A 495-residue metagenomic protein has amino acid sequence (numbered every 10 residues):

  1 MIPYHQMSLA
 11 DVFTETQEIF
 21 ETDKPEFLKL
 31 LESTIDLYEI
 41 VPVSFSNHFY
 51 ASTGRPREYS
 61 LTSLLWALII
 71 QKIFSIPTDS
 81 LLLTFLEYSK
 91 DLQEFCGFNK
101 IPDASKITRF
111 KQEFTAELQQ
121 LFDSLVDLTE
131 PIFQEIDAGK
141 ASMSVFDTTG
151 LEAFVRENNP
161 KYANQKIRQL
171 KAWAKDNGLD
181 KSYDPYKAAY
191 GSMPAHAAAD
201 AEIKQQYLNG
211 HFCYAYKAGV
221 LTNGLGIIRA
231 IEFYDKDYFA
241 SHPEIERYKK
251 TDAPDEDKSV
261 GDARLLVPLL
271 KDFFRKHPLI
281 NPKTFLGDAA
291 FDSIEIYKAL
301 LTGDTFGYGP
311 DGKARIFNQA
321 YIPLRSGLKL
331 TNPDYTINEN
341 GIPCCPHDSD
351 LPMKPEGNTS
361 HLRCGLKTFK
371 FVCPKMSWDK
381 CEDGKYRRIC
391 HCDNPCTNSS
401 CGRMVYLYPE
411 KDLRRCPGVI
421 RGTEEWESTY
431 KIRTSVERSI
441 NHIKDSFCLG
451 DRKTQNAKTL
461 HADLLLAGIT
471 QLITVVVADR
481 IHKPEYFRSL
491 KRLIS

Functional and structural regions predicted by a protein language model:
M1-F45, D479-S495: Charged, often Cys/His-bearing segments associated with DNA-binding zinc-finger transcription factors
F27-F74: Basic, short loop/linker segments at the boundary and entry of helix-turn-helix/winged-helix-like folds
I35, L86-E87, D334-F371, P409-A457: Short amphipathic alpha-helical "interface-anchor" segments enriched in bulky aromatics
S80-F95: DNA-recognition alpha helix
C96-E113: Major-groove recognition helix of helix-turn-helix-like DNA-binding domains
R109-F285, A289-A314: Polybasic low-complexity intrinsically disordered regions
D255-E256, A263-K380, I420: An internal, acidic/charged active-site-proximal segment that coordinates divalent cations and/or engages
S428-S495: Basic, amphipathic alpha-helical segments enriched in Lys/Arg and hydrophobic/aromatic residues
